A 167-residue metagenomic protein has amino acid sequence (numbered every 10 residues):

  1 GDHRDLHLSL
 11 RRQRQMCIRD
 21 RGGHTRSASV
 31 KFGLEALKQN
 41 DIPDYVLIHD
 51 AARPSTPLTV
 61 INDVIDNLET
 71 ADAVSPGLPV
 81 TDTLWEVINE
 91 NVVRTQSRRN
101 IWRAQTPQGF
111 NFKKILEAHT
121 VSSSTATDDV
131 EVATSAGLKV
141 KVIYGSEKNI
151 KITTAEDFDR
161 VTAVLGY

Functional and structural regions predicted by a protein language model:
G1-R14, I18-D20: Single conserved hydrophobic/aromatic residue that forms the stacking wall/gate of nucleotide- or nucleobase-binding
R11-R14, R26, R53-P54, K151: Short, cationic motifs built from Arg/Lys/His that form the positively charged side of catalytic pockets
R12-Q15, T25, A36, V121: N-terminal polybasic phosphate/anion-binding patch
Q15, R19-R21, Y45, R98: Glycine/charged-rich beta-loop-alpha catalytic/anionic-binding loops adjacent to active sites
R19, A73, V140-V142: Conserved beta-strand scaffold positions in the cores of enzyme catalytic domains, especially in NTP/NDP-utilizing
H24, W102-Y167: Conserved alpha/beta core of the MobA/IspD/sugar-nucleotide pyrophosphorylase nucleotidyltransferase superfamily
T25-N89, Q105: Conserved beta-loop-beta/alpha segment of the NTase-like Rossmann-fold superfamily that binds/positions NTPs
E86-Q108: Short, flexible, basic/aromatic active-site loop/helix in glycosyltransferases
